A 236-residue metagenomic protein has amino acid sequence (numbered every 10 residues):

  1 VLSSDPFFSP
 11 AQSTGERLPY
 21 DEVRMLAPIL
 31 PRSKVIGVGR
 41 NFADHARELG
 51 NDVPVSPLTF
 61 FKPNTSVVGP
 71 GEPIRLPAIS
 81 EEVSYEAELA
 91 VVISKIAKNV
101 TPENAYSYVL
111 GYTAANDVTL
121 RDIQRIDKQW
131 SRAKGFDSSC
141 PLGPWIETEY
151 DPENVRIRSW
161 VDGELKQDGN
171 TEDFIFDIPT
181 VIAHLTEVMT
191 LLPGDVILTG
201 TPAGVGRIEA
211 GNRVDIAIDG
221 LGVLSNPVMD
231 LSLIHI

Functional and structural regions predicted by a protein language model:
V1-P57, Y150-P152, R158, E164 (+2 more regions): N-terminal non-catalytic cap/leader segment that marks the start of a structured domain
L30, G37, S84-E86, L192 (+1 more regions): Residue-level recognition of short, solvent-exposed, well-ordered loop/turn junctions that link secondary-structure
H45, N51-V53, R121-I234: Catalytic-pocket segment enriched in acidic/His residues
V53-P70, Y85, D215-D219: Structural signature of FAD isoalloxazine-binding scaffolds in flavoprotein oxidoreductases
P70-A90: A structural-propensity feature for long, helix-poor, extended segments
K98-Y112: N-terminal accessory regions of nucleic-acid-interacting proteins
